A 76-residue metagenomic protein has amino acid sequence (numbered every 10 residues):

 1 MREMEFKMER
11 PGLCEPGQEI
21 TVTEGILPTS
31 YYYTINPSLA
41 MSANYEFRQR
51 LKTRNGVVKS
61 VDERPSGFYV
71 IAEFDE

Functional and structural regions predicted by a protein language model:
E3-R10: Short alpha-helix capping/helix-loop boundary micro-motifs
P16-T21: Loop/turn positions that initiate beta-strands
L27-L39: Short, Lys/Arg- and Gly-enriched loop/turn segments at beta-strand edges
Y31-Y33, Y45, F68-Y69, F74: Aromatic side chains
S38-R50: Short aromatic-glycine motifs in intrinsically disordered, low-complexity regions
R50-E76: Short, compact, well-ordered microdomains
